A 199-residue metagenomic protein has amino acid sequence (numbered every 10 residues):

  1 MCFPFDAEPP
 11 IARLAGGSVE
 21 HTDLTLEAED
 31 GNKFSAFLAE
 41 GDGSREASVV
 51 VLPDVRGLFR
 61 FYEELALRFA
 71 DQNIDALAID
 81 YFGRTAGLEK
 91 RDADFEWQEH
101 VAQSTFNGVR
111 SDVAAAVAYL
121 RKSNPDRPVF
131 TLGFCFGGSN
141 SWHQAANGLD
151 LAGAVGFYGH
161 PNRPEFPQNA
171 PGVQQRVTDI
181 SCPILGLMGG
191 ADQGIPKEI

Functional and structural regions predicted by a protein language model:
M1-I199: N-terminal cap/leader regions of alpha/beta-hydrolase-fold enzymes, predominantly small-molecule hydrolases
